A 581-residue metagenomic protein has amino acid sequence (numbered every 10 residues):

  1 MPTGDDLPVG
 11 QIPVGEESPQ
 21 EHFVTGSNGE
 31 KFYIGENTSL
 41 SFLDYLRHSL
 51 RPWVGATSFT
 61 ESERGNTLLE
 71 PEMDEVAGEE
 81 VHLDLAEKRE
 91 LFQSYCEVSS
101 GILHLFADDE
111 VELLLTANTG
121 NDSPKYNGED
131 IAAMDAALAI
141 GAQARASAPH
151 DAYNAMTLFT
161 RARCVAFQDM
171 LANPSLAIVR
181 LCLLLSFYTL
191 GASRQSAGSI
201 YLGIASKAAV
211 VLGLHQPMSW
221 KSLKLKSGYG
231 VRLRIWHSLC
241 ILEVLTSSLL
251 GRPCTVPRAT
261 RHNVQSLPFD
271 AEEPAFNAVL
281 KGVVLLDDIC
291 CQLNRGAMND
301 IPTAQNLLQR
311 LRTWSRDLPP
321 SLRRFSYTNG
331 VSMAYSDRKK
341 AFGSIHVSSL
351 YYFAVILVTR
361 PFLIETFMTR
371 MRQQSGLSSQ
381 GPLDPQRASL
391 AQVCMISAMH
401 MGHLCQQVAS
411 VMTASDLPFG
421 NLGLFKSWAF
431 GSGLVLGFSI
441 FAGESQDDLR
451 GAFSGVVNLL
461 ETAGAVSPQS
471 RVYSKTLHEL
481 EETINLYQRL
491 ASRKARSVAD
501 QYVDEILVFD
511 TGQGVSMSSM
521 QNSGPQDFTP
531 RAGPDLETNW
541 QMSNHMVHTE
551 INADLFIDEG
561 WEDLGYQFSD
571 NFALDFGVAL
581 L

Functional and structural regions predicted by a protein language model:
M1-L103, N121-M134, L138, P149-H150 (+1 more regions): Intrinsic, low-complexity transcriptional activation domains
V14, P19-G26, E30-G35, S39-L43 (+2 more regions): Intrinsically disordered, low-complexity transcriptional activation domains
E63-N66, V81-T119, A152-T160, Q195-Q216 (+8 more regions): Central/C-terminal regulatory/activation regions of fungal transcription factors
L68-A177, L184-R194, K221-V231, Q265-A271 (+6 more regions): C-terminal transcriptional activation/regulatory domains of eukaryotic transcription factors
Q143, Q168, V211, L245 (+7 more regions): Positions within ordered alpha-helical repeat solenoids
S175-L183, F276-V283, T328, K340-P361 (+4 more regions): Amphipathic alpha-helical protein-interaction segments enriched in hydrophobic
L181, L459-S518: Eukaryote-biased recognition of C-terminal alpha-helical segments
S219-V244, Y473-N485: TPR/TPR-like alpha-solenoid helical repeat scaffolds
